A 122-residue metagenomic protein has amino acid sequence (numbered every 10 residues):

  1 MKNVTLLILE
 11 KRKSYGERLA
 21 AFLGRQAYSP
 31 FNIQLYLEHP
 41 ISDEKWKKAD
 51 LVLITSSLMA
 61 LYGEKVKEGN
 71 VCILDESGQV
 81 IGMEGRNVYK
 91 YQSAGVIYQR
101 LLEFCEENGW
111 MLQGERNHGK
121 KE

Functional and structural regions predicted by a protein language model:
K2-V4, K120-K121: Nucleotide donor/acceptor-binding cores
N3-S14, L19, L23, V52: Conserved acidic segment of CheY-like receiver
E17, D43, Q99: Alpha-helical elements of the RecA-like P-loop NTPase motor core of helicases
A20-E64: A short, well-structured beta->alpha microelement
A60-G82: A short, gly/pro- and small-residue-rich
L74-Q113: Output/docking surface of receiver
Q113-E122: Walker A (P-loop) phosphate-binding motif
